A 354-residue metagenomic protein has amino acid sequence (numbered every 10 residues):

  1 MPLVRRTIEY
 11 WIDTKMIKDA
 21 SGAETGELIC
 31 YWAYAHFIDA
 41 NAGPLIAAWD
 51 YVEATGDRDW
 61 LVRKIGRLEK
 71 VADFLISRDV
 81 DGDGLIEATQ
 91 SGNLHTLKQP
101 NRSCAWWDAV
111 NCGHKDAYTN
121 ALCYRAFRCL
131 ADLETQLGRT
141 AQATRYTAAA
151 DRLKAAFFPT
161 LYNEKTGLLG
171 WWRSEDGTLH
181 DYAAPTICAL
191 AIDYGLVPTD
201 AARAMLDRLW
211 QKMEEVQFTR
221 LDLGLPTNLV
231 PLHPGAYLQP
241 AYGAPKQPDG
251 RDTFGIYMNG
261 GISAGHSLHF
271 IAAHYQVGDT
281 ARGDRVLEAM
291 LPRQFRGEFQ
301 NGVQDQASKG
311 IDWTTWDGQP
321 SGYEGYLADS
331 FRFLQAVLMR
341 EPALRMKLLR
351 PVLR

Functional and structural regions predicted by a protein language model:
M1-D13, L28, G66-D73, H114-Q136 (+7 more regions): Active-site core of glycosidic bond-cleaving carbohydrate-active enzymes
K18-A35, T96-K115, D176, P248-D249 (+1 more regions): Acidic/His metal-coordination segments adjacent to aromatic residues that form catalytic metal sites in metalloenzymes
W32-A35, D39, G43, A47-A54: Hydrophobic/aromatic-rich effector regions of fungal transcription factors
A48, R67-G82: Active-site cavity-forming subdomains of large catalytic enzyme subunits
Y51-A54, R58-W60, K70-A72: Hydrophobic or amphipathic alpha-helical targeting/insertion segments
F74-D81, H95-W106, Y118, L122 (+1 more regions): Calcium-binding acidic motifs and repeat modules
G84-I86: Acidic, glycine-anchored loop motifs typical of Ca2+
K347-R354: Surface beta-strand/loop "capping" patches
